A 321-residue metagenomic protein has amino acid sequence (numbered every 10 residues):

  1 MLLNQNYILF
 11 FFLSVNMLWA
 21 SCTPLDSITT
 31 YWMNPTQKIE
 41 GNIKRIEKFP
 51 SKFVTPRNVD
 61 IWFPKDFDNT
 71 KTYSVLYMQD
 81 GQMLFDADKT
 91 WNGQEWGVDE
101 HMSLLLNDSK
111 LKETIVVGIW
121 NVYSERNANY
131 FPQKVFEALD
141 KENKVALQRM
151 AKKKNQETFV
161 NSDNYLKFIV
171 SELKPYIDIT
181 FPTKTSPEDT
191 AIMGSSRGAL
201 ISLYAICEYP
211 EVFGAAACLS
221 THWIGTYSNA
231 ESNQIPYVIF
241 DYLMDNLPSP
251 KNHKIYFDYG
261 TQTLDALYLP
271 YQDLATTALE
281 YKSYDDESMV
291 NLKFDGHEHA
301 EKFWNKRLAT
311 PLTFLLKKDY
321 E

Functional and structural regions predicted by a protein language model:
M1-I8: Bacterial N-terminal signal peptides that target proteins for export
L9-N16: Bacterial N-terminal signal peptides
C22-E321: Non-catalytic cap/lid and distal C-terminal segments of serine-dependent acyl enzymes
